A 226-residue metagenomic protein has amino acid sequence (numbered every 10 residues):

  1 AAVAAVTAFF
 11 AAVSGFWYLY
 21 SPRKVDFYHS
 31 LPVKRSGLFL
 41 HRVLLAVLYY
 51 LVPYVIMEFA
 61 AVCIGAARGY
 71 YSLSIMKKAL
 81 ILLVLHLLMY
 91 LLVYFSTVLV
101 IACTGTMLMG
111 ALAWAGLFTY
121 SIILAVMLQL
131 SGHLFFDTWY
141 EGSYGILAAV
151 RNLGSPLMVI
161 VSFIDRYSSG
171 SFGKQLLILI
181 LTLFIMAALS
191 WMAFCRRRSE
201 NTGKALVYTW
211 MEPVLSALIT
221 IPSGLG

Functional and structural regions predicted by a protein language model:
A1, Y120-M211, S223-G226: Terminal transmembrane helical anchor/hairpin motif
A2-K24: Long, hydrophobic alpha-helical segments
A4-F10, L87-F95, I178-W191: Hydrophobic cores of alpha-helical transmembrane segments in multi-pass inner/ER membrane proteins, independent
S30-G37, G105-M107: Juxtamembrane helix-boundary/capping and inter-helix hinge elements in multi-pass membrane proteins
K34-A46: Membrane-interface alpha-helices at helix entry/exit sites of multi-pass transporters
L45-G105, M109, I122: Secretory targeting signals
P53-I56, S216-G226: Canonical alpha-helical transmembrane segments of integral membrane proteins
K78-Y90, L117, S171-L181: Alpha-helical transmembrane segments of polytopic membrane proteins
